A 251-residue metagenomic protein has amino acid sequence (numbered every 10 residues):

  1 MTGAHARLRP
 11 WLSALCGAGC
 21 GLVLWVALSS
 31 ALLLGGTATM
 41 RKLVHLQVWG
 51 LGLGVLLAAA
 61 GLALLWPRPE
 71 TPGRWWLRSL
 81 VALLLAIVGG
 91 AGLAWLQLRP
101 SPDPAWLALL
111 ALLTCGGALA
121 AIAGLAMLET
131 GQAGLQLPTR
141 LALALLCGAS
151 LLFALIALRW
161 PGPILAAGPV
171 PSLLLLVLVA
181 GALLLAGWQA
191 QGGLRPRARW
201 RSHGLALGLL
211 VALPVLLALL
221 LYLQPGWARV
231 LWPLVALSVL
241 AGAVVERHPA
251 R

Functional and structural regions predicted by a protein language model:
M1-V55, L240: N-terminal signal-anchor module of multipass membrane proteins
T2, A241-A250: Intrinsically disordered cytosolic tails
S13-L15, E70-V245: Long, contiguous internal "core" modules enriched in hydrophobic/ aromatic residues
C20-A31, A58-L64, G92-A94, V245-E246: Alpha-helical transmembrane segments of multi-pass membrane proteins
L28-S29, T37-L85: Membrane helical hairpin/interfacial module
S29, I156, P249: Hydrophobic/aromatic-lined pockets within catalytic cores
